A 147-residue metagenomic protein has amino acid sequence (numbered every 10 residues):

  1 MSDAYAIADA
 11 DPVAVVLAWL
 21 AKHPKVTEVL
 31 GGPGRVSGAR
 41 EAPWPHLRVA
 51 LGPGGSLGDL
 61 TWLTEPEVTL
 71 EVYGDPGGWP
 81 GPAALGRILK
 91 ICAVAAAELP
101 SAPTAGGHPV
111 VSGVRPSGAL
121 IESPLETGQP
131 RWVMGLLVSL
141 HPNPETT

Functional and structural regions predicted by a protein language model:
M1-L30, L51-T147: Charged, amphipathic alpha-helical segments and their flanking helix caps
A21, R40-A42: Alpha-helix boundary recognition
P33-V36: N-terminal, polar/charged subdomain of small-to-medium soluble alpha/beta proteins
A42-P53: A short, hydrophobic beta-strand-centered structural micro-motif
